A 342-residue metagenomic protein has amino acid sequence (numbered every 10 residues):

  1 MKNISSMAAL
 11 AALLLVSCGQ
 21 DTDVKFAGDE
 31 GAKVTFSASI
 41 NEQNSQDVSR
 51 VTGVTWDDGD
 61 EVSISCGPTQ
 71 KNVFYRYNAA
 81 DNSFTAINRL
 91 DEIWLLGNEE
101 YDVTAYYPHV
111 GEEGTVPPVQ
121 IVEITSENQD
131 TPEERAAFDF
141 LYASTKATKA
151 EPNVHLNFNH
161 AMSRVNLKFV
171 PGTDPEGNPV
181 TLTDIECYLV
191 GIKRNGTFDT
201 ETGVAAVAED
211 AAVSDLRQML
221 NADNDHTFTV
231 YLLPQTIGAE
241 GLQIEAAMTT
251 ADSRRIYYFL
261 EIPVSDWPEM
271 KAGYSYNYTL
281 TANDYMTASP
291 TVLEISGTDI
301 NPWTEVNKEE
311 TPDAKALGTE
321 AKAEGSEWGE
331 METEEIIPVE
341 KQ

Functional and structural regions predicted by a protein language model:
K2-S6, L15-Q342: Sec-type signal peptide cleavage vicinity
